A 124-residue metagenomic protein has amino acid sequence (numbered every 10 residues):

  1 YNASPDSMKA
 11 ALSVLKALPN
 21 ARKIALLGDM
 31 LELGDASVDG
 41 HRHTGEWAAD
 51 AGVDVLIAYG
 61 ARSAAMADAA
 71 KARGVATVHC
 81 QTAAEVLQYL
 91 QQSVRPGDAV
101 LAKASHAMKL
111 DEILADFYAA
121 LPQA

Functional and structural regions predicted by a protein language model:
Y1-A124: ATP-dependent carboxylate-amine ligase
